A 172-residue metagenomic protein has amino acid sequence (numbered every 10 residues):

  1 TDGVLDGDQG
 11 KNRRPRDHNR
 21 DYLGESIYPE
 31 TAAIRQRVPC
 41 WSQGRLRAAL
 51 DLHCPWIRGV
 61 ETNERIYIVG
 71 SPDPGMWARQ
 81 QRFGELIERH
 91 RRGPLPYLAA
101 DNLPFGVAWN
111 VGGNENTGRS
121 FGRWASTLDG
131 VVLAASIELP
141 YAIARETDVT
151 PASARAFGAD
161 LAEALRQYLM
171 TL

Functional and structural regions predicted by a protein language model:
T1-V111, G118-F121: Active-site/substrate-binding loop(s) of hydrolase catalytic cores
N19, R58-E61, Y67-V69, A108-L172: Active-site-adjacent mobile loop/cap segments within catalytic or ligand-binding domains
